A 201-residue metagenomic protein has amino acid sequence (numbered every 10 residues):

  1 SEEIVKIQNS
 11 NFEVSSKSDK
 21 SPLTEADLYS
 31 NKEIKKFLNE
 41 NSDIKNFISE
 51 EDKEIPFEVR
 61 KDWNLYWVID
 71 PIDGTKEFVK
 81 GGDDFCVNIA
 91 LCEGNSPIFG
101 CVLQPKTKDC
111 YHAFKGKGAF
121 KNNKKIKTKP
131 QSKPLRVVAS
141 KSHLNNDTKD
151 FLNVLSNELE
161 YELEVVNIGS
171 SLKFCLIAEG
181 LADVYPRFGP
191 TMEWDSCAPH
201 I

Functional and structural regions predicted by a protein language model:
S1-I72, D150-N153, I168: N-terminal subdomain of lithium-sensitive/metallo-dependent phosphomonoesterases centered on the IMPase/IPPase/PAP
I4, D27, L38, T75 (+4 more regions): Residue-level signal for inorganic ion chemistry
N46, F99, D183-V184: Short, Asp-centered acidic motifs that coordinate Mg2+ and/or phosphate in catalytic or ligand-binding sites
D52-V59, E77, F188, M192: Conserved PLP phosphate-binding loop immediately N-terminal to the Schiff-base lysine helix in PLP-dependent enzymes
F57-F120: DPxDG-like acidic metal-binding loop motif
I98, I126-T128: Short, isolated positions in well-ordered beta-strands
T128-I201: An extended, acidic
